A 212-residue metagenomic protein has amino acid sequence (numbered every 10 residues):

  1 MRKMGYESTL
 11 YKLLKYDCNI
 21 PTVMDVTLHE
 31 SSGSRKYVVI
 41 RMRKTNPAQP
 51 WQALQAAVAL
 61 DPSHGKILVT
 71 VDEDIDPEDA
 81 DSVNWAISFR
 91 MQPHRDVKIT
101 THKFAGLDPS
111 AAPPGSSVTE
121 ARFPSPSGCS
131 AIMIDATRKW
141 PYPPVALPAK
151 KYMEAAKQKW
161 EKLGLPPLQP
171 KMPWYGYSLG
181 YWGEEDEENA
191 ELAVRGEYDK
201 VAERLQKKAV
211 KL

Functional and structural regions predicted by a protein language model:
M1-L212: Charged, compositionally biased interaction regions
